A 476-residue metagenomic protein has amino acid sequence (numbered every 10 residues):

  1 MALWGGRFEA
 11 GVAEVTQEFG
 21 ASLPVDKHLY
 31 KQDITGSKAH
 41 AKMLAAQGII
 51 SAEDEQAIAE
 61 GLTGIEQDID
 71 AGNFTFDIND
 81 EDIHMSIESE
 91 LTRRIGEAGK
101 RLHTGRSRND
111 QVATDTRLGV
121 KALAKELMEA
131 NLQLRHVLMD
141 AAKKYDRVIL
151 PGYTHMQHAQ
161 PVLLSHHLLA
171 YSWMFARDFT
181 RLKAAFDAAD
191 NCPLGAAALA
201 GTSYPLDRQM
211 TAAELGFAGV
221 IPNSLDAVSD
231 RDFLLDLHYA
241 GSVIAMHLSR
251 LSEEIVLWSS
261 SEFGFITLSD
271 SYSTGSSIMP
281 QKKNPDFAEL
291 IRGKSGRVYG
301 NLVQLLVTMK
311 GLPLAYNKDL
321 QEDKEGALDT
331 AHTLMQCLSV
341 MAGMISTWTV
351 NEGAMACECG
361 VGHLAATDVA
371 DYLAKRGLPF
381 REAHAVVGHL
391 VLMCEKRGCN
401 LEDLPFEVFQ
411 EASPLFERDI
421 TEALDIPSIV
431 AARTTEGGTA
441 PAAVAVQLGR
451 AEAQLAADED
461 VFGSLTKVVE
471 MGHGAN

Functional and structural regions predicted by a protein language model:
M1-G201, L206-A213, T274-G275, D286 (+4 more regions): A helix-coil-helix interface module used to build multimeric assemblies and to scaffold catalytic/cofactor sites
M1-Q32, G36, E97-A98, M279-N476: Glycine-rich cofactor/substrate-binding loops
H40, G61-D68, E90, R94 (+16 more regions): Generic, well-ordered alpha-helical scaffold segments in large soluble proteins
A41-L44, Q111-G119, T154-M156, S224-D232 (+3 more regions): A short small-residue
I50, F74, F263-G264, P379 (+1 more regions): Conserved hydrophobic residue
R117, K121-M128, L132, M139 (+11 more regions): Short amphipathic alpha-helical segments with heptad-repeat character
K144-R147, R181-A184, A188, F217-I221 (+7 more regions): Conserved helix-loop functional segments at active or binding sites
E214-V307: Acidic, glycine-rich loop-and-beta core segments that form the ion-binding/anion-interacting portion of active sites
